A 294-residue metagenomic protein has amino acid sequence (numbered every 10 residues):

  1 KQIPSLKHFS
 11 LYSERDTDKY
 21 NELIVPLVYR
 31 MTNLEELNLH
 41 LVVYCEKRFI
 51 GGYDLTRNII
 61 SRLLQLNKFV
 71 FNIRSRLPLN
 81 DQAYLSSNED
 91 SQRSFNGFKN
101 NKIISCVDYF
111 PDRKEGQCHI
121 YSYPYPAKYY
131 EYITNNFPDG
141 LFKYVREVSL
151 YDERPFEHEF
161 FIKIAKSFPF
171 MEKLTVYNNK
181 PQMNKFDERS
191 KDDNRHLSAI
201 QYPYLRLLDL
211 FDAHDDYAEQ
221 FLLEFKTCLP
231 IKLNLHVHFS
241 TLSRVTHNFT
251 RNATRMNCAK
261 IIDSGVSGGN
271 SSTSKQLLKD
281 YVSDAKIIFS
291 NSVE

Functional and structural regions predicted by a protein language model:
K1-E294: Eukaryote-biased activation of long, low-complexity terminal tails and linkers
